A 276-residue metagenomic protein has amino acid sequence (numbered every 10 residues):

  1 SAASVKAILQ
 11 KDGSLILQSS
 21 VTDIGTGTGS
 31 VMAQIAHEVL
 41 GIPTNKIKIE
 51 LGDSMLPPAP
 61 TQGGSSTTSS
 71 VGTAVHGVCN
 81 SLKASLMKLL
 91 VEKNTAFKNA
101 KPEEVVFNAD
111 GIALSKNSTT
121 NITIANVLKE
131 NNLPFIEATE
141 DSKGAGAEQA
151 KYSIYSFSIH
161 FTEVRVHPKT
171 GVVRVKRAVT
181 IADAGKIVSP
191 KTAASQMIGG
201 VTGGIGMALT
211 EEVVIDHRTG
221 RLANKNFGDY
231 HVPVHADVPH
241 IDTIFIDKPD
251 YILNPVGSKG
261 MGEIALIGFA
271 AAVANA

Functional and structural regions predicted by a protein language model:
S1, I35-A276: C-terminal catalytic domains of large/alpha subunits in multi-subunit enzymes
S1-K11, S19, T26: Conserved beta-alpha junction segments in alpha/beta enzyme cores
V5, L15, I241: A broad, low-specificity signal marking well-ordered, structured residues that form hydrophobic/aromatic
K11-S19, N254-K259: Glycine/charged-rich beta-loop-alpha catalytic/anionic-binding loops adjacent to active sites
V21-T22, G64: Short beta->alpha junction loops/turns
T22-I24, I264: A short, ordered amphipathic alpha-helix with a cationic face
G27-T28, F269: Secondary-structure boundary/capping motif
T28-I35: Thiamine diphosphate
